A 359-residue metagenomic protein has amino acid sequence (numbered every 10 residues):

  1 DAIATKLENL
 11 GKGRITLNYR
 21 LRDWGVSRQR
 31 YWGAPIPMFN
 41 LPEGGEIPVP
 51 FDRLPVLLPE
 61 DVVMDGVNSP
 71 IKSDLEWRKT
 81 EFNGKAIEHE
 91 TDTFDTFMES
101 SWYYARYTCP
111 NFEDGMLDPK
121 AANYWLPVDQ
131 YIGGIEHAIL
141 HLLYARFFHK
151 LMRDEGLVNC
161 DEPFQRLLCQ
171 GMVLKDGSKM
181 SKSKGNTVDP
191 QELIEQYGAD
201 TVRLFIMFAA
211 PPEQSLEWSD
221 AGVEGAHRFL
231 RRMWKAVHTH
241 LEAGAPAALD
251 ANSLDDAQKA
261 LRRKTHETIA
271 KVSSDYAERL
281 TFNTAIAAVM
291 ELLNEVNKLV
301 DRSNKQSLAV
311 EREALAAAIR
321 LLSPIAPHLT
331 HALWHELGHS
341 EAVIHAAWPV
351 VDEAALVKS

Functional and structural regions predicted by a protein language model:
D1-A2, N9-T16, R20, P55 (+7 more regions): Basic, alpha-helical terminal appendages of large translation-related enzymes
D1-R53, V62, P70, K184 (+3 more regions): Residue patterns forming the tRNA-binding/recognition surfaces of aminoacyl-tRNA synthetases and related DALR
E8-I15, N111-L126, K150-P163, Q196-Y197 (+5 more regions): Secondary-structure transition/capping motifs at alpha-helix termini and the adjoining loop/turn into the next element
Y19, A105, G156-D176, K182: Catalytic cores of enzymes that engage adenine nucleotides and/or redox cofactors via long glycine-rich, Lys/Arg/His
W24-G33, R228-A236, Q258-L299: Core structural elements
M38-F51, P55-V56, L167, V173-L174 (+2 more regions): Acidic, turn-prone loop/beta-hairpin segments
E88-T93, Y131-G134, L174-A199, E213-E224 (+1 more regions): Conserved phosphate-binding loops in nucleotide/dinucleotide-binding enzymes
D92-I132: Active-site-adjacent "gating/activation" loops or surface patches in catalytic cores
